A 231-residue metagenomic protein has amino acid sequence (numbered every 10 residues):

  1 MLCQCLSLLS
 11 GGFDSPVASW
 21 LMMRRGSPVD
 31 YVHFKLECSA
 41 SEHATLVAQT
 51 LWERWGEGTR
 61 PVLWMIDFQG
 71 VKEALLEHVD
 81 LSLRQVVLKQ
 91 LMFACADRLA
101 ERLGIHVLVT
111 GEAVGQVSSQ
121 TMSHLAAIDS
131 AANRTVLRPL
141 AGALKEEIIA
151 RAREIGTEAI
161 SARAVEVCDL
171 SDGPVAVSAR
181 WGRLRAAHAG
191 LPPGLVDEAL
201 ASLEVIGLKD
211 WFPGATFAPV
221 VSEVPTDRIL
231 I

Functional and structural regions predicted by a protein language model:
M1-E154, D227-I231: ATP-dependent adenylation/nucleotidyltransferase module used to activate substrates
D67, A141-E146, E158, V177-L191: General structural signal for secondary-structure boundaries
E101, T157, V175: Residue-level marker of positions within ordered structural domains that often coincide with functionally constrained
G156-A164: A short alpha-helix-loop-beta-strand transition element characteristic of N-terminal alpha/beta dinucleotide-binding
R163-I231: The feature marks non-catalytic terminal segments
